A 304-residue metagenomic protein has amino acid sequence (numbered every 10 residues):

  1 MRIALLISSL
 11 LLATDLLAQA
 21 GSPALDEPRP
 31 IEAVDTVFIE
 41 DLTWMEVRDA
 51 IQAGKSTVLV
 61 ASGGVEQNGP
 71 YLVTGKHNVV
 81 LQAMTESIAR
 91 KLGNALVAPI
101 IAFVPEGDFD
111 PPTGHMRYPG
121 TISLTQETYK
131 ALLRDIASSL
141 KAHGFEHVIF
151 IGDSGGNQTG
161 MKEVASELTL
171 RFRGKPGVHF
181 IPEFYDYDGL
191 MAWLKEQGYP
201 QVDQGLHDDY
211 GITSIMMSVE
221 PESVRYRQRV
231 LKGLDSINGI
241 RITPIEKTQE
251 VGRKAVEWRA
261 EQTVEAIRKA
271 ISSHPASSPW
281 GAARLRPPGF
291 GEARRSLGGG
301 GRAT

Functional and structural regions predicted by a protein language model:
A4-D15: Bacterial N-terminal signal peptides
Q19-I149, D153-T304: Extended, histidine- and acidic-residue-enriched regions that form the cofactor-binding/catalytic faces
